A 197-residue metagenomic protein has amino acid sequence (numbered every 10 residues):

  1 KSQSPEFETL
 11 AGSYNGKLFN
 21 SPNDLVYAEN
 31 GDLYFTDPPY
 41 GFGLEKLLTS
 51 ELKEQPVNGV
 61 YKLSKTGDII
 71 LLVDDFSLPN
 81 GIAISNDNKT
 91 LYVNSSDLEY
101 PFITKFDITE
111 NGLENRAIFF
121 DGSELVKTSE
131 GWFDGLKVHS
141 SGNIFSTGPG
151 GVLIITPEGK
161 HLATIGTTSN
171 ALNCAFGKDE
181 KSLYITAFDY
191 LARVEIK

Functional and structural regions predicted by a protein language model:
K1-T49, V57: Asp-box/WD-like beta-propeller blade repeats and closely related beta-sheet repeat scaffolds
S4-T9, S64-I70, E110-A117, K160-A163: Beta-strand initiation motifs
N15-L33, E54-G59, L71-T90, G122-P149 (+1 more regions): Beta-rich, blade/repeat-based domains predominating in secreted/periplasmic proteins but also intracellular
F35-D37, Y92-S95, S146, I185: Residue position within the beta-strands of beta-propeller blades
F42-V57, S96-P101, S146: Short, solvent-exposed loop/turn segments at conserved positions within beta-propeller repeat blades
N58-Y61, F102-T104, G151-L153, Y190: A short loop-to-beta-strand structural motif that recurs across blades of beta-propeller domains
K105-L113, E195-K197: Short loop/turn segments immediately following beta-strands, especially the blade-tip and inter-blade linker loops
N173-K197: Blade-level signature of beta-propeller repeat domains, shared across WD40, Kelch, NHL, RCC1 and BNR/Asp-box propellers
